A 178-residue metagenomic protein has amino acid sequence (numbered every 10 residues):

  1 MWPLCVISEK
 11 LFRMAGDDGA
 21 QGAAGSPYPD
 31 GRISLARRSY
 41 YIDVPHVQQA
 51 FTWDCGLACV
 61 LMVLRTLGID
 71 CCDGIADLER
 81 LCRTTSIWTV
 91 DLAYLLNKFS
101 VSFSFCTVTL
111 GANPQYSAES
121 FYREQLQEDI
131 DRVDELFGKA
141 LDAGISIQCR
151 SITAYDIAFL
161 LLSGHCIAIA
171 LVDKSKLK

Functional and structural regions predicted by a protein language model:
W2-Y40, I75-K178: Conserved active-site-adjacent core of cysteine acyl-enzyme catalytic domains
G31-V60: N-terminal-biased segments
Q49-R65, T85-K98: Active-site nucleophilic cysteine motif
C59, D70, A118-S120: Surface-exposed beta-strand edges and their flanking turn/coil or helix-capping segments
L67-G68, Q115: Short linear functional motifs in flexible/disordered or boundary regions
G68-A76: Short, well-structured active-site flanking segments
